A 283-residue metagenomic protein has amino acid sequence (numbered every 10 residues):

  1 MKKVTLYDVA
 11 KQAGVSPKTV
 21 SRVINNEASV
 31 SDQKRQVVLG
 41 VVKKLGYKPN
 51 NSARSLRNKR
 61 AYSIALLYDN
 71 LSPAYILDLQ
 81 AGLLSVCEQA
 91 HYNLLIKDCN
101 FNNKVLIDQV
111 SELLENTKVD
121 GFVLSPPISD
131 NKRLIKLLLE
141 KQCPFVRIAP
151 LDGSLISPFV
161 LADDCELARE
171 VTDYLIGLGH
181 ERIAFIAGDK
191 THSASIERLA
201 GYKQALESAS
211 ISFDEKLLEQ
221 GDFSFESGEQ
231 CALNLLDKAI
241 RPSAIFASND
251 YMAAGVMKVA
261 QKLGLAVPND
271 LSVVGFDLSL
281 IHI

Functional and structural regions predicted by a protein language model:
M1-Y62: N-terminal helix-turn-helix DNA-binding module of bacterial transcription factors
V9, G121-F122, L175: Hydrophobic two-helix hairpin corresponding to the core of helix-turn-helix DNA-binding domains
A10-A13, S21, A53, A65 (+4 more regions): Small-residue (primarily alanine) positions within well-ordered alpha-helices, especially packing/interaction faces
T19-R22, L56-S72, Y174, R182-D189: Short beta-strand segments enriched in small/hydrophobic residues
D32, L45-S111, K118-G121, E207: Amphipathic helical "hinge" segments at domain boundaries
K44, A81-L95, E115, K132 (+1 more regions): Bacterial carbohydrate/catabolite-sensing allosteric modules
Y47, N103, S125-D130, Y251: Short beta->alpha connector loops
